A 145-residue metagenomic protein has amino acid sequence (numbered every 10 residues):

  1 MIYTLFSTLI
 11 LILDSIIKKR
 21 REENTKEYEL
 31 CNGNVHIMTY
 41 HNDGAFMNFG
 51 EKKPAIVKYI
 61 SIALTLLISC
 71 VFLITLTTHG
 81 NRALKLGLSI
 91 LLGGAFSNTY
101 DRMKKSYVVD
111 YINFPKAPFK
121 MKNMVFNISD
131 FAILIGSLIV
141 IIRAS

Functional and structural regions predicted by a protein language model:
M1-S145: Alpha-helical transmembrane bundles and membrane-interface segments of multipass inner-membrane proteins
